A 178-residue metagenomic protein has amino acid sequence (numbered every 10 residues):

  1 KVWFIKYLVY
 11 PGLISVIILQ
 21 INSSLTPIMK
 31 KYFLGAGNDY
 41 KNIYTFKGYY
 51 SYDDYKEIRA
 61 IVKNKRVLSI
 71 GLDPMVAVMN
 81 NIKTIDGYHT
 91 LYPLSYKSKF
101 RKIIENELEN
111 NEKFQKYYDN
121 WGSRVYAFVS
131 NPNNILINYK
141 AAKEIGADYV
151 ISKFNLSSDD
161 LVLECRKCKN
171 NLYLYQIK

Functional and structural regions predicted by a protein language model:
V2, D39, S95-Y96, N120: Residues in intrinsically disordered, low-complexity segments of regulatory proteins
V2-I14: Membrane-interfacial entry segments at the cytosolic side of transmembrane helices
P11-H89: Extracytoplasmic
F46-Y49, F128-P132, N155-L156: A short linear-motif detector with a strong N-terminal bias
Y52-D53, D86-S98, I103-I104, L163-K178: A signal for specific C-terminal beta-sheet/loop modules enriched in small/flexible residues with GP/PG/PP motifs
R59-Y117, Y149-F154: Short periplasmic/luminal acceptor-recognition loop of GT-C membrane glycosyltransferases, typified by
E107-I137: Low-complexity, serine/threonine/proline-enriched polar segments
L136-K178: Aromatic/acidic, Gly/Pro-rich catalytic loop(s) in extracytoplasmic/lumenal soluble domains of multi-pass membrane
